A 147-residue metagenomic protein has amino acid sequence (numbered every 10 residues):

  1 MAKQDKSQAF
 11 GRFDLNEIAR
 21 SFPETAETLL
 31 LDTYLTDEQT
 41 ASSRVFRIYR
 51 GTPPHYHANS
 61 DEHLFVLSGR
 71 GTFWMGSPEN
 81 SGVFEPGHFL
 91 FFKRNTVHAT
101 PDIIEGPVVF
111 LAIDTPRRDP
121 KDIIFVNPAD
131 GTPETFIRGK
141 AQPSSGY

Functional and structural regions predicted by a protein language model:
M1-F46, P53-P54, P128-Y147: A short, N-terminal "cap"/entry segment at the start of jelly-roll beta-barrel domains of the cupin/DSBH fold
Y34, F46, P53-A58, M75-G76 (+2 more regions): Short histidine-centered beta-strand/loop micro-motifs that create catalytic or ligand/metal-coordination sites
Q39-T40, P78, E105-G106: Short strand-connecting beta-turns/loops that link adjacent beta-strands
S43-R47, H63, S81, F89-F91 (+1 more regions): Conserved hydrophobic/aromatic beta-strand scaffold that supports enzyme active sites
R47-Y49, A58-F73, I113-P116: Short, conserved beta-strand element in jelly-roll/cupin
Y49-G51, P86-G87, K93-N95: Tight coil/turn sites that cap or link beta-strands
H63-P86, T96, P101, I123-F125: A short beta-strand-loop-beta hairpin characteristic of the jelly-roll/cupin
E105-I123: A short hydrophobic beta-strand segment most commonly corresponding to one strand of the jelly-roll/cupin
